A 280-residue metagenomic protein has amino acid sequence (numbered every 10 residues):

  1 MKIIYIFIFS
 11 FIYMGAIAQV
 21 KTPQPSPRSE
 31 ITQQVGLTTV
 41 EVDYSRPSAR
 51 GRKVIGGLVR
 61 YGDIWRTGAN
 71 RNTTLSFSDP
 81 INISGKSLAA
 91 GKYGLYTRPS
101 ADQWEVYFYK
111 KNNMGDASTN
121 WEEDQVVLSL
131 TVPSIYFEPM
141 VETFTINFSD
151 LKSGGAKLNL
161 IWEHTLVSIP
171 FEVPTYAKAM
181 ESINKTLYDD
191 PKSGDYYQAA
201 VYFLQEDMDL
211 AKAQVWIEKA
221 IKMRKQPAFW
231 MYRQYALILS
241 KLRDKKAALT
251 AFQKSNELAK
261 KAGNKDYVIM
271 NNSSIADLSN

Functional and structural regions predicted by a protein language model:
M1-T22: Bacterial Sec-dependent N-terminal signal peptides
V20-G36: Short N-terminal segments immediately surrounding and downstream of signal-peptide cleavage
P23, T39-A90, T97-D190, Q226: Extended, well-structured beta-strand/loop surface patches that form recognition or cofactor-anchoring regions within
T145, A247-T250, I275: Beta/coil-rich, acidic/histidine-enriched accessory regions frequently appended to metallopeptidases
I183-A247, E257-L258: Alpha-helical adaptor scaffolds
M231-K241, N264-N280: TPR/TPR-like alpha-solenoid helical repeat scaffolds
